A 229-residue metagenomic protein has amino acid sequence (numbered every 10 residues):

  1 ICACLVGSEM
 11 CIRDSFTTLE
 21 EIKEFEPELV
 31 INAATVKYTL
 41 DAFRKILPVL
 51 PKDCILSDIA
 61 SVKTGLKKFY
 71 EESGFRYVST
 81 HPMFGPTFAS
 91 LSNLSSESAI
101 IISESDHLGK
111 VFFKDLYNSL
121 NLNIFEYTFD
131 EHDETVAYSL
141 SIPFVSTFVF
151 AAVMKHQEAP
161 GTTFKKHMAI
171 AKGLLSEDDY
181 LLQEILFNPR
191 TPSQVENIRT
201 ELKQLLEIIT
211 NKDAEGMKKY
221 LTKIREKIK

Functional and structural regions predicted by a protein language model:
I1-I12: Single conserved hydrophobic/aromatic residue that forms the stacking wall/gate of nucleotide- or nucleobase-binding
D14, E28, C54: Conserved acidic residues
S15-L19, F125-T128: Short acidic-hydrophobic, aromatic-tinged amphipathic segments that line or gate anion-handling sites
E20-L47: Rossmann-like NAD(P)-binding element
V30-N32, S57-D58, I101: Redox-cofactor binding/interface segments in oxidoreductases and associated redox assembly factors
L50-C54, F75: A short helix->loop->beta-strand "cap" motif at the edges of active sites that frequently abuts
V62-L66, Y70-I124, D133: Rossmann-fold dinucleotide-binding core
E126-K229: An accessory alpha-helical subdomain
